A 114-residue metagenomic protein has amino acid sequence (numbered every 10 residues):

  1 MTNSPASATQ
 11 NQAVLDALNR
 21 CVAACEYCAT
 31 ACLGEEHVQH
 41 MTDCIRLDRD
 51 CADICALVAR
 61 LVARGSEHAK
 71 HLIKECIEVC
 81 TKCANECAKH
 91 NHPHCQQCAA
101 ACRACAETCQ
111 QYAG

Functional and structural regions predicted by a protein language model:
M1-G114: Amphipathic alpha-helical hairpins
